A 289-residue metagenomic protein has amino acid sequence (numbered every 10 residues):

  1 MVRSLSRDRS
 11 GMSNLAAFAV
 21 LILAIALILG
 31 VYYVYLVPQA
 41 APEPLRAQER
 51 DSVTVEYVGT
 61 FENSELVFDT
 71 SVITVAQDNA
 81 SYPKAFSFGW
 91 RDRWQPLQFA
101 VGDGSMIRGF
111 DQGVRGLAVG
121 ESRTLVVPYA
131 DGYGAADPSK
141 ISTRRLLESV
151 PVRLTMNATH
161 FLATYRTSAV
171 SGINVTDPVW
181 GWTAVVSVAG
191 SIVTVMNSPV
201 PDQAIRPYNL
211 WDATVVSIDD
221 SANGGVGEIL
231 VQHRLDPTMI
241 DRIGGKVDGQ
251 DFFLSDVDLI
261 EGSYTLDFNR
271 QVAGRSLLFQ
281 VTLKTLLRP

Functional and structural regions predicted by a protein language model:
V2-P289: FKBP-type peptidyl-prolyl cis-trans isomerases
